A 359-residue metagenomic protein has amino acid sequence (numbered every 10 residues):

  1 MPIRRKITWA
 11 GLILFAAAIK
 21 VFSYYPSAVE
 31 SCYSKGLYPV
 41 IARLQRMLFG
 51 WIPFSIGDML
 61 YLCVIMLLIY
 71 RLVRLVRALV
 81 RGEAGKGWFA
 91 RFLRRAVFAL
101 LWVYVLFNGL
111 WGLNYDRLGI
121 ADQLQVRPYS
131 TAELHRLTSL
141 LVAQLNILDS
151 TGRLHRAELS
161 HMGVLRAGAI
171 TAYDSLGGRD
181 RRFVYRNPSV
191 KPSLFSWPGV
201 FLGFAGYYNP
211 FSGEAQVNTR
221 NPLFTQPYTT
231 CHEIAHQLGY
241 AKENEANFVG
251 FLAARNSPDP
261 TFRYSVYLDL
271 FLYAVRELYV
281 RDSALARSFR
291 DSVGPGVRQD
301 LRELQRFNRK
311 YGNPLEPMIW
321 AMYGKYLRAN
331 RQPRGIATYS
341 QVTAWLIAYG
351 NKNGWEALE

Functional and structural regions predicted by a protein language model:
L14-R77: Membrane-embedded alpha-helical segments of integral membrane proteins
E30-K35, G112-R136: Alpha-helical transmembrane signal-anchor/signal-peptide segments
P53, Y228-N247, F251-L252: Active-site recognition of the HExxH zinc-binding catalytic motif
Y61, I69-V73, K86-I120: Transmembrane alpha-helices and immediately adjacent membrane-cytoplasm interface residues in multi-pass integral
L134-L137, L141, A241-L285: Post-HExxH zinc-binding segment in Zn-dependent metallohydrolases
G152-T219, L223: Auxiliary, metal-adjacent structural segments of Zn-dependent hydrolase domains
V297-E359: Pan-zinc metallopeptidase signature
